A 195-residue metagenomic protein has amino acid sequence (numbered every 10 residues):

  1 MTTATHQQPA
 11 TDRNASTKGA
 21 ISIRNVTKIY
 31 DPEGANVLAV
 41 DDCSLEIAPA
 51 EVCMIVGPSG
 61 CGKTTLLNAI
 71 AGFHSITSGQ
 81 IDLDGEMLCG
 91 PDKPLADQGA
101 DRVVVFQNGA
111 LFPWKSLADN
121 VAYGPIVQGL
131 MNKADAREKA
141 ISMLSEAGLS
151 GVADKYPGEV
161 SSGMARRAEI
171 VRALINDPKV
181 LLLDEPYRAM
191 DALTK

Functional and structural regions predicted by a protein language model:
G34, M87-F106, V127, K133-A134: ABC ATPase NBD coupling module
V56-P58: The feature captures the beta-strand-to-loop junction immediately N-terminal to the Walker
A71: Helix-to-loop junction immediately C-terminal to a conserved catalytic motif
M87, K133-V152: Conserved ABC ATPase "signature" region
A118-V127, R137, I141: Short helical segment in ABC ATPase nucleotide-binding domains corresponding to the A-loop/adjacent helical element
K155-G158, N176: Conserved signature/switch motifs of ABC ATPase nucleotide-binding domains
L181-D184: Catalytic Walker B motif of ABC-type/P-loop ATPase nucleotide-binding domains
